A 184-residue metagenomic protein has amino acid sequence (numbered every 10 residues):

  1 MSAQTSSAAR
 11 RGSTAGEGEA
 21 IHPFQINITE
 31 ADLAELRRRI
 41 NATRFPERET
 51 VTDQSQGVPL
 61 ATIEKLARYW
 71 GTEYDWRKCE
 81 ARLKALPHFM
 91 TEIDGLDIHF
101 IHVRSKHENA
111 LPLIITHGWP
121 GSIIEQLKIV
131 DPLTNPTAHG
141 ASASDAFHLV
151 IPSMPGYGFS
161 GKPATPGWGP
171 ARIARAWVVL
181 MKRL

Functional and structural regions predicted by a protein language model:
S2, A8-R10, G18, F24 (+1 more regions): Catalytic cores of eukaryotic secretory-pathway lumenal/extracellular enzymes that build and remodel glycoconjugates
S6-S7, L33: General helical secondary-structure elements
G16-E47: Mature N-terminal segment immediately following signal peptide/propeptide cleavage in secreted/periplasmic
I28-A31, V58, W168: Short coil/turn linker and secondary-structure boundary residues
T29, R44, D53, T72-D75: Serine/threonine-rich low-complexity intrinsically disordered regions
V51-L60: Coupling/switch/interface segments within P-loop NTPase motor domains and analogous charged loops in nucleic-acid
